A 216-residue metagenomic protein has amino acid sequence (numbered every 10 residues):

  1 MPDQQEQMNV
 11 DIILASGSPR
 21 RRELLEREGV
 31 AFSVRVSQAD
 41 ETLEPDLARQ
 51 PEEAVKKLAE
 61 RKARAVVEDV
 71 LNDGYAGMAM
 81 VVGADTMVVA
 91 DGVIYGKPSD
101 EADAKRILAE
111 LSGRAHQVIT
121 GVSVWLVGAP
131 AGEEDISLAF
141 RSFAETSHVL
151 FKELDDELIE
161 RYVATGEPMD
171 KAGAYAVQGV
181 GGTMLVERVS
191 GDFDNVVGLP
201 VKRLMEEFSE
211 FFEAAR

Functional and structural regions predicted by a protein language model:
P2-I12, R20, E26-R27, R49-R216: Anionic-ligand binding patches
V30: Glycine-rich, acidic and aromatic/proline-enriched surface loops and short helix-turn segments that act as binding
S33-E41: A short beta-strand-loop structural module common to alpha/beta enzyme folds
A39, D46-L47: Short beta->alpha junction loops
E41-T42, A90: Short beta->alpha connector loops of Rossmann-like oxidoreductase domains
T42-E44, G132: Generic structural signal for helix capping and beta-alpha/helix-loop junctions
